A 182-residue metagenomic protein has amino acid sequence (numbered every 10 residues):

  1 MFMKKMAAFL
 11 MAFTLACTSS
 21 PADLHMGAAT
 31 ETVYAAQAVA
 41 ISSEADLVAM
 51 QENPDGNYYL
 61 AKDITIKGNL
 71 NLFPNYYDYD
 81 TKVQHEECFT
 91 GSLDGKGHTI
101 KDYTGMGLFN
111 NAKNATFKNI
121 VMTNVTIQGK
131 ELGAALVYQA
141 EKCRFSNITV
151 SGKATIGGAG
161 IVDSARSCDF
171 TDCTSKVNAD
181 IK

Functional and structural regions predicted by a protein language model:
F2-M3, P54: Short, well-ordered loop/turn elements at secondary-structure boundaries
K4-F9: Sec-dependent signal peptide recognition, specifically the positively charged N-region followed immediately by
M11-L15, S19: Hydrophobic core
A22: Active-site-adjacent loops and short helices of periplasmic peptidoglycan-processing enzymes
H25-K182: Surface-exposed repetitive/solenoidal architectures
